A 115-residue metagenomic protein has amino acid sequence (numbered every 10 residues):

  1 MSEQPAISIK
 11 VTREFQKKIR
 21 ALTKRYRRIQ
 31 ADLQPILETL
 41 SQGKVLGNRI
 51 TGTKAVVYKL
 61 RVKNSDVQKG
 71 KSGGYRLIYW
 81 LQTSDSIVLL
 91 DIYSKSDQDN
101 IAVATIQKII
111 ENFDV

Functional and structural regions predicted by a protein language model:
M1-K69, T83-S84, S96-V115: Basic, Lys/Arg-enriched alpha-helical interface segments
K59, G74-L81, S86-I92: Short, hydrophobic/aromatic-rich beta-strand segments within well-structured domains
